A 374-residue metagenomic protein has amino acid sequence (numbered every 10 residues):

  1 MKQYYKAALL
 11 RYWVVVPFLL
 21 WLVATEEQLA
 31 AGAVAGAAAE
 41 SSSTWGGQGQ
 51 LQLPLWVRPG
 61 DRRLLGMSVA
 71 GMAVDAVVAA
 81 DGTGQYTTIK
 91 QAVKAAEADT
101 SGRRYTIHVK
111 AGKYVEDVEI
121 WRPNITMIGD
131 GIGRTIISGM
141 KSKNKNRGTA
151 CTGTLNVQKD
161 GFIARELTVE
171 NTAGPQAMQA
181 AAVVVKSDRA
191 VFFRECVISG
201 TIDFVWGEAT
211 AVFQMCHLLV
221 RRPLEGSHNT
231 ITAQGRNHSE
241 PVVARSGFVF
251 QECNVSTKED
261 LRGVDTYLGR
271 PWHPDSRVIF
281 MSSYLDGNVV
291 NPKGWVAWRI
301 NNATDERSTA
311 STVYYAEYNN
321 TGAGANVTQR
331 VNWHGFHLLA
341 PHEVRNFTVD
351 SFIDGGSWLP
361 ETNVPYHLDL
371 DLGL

Functional and structural regions predicted by a protein language model:
K2-L374: Sequence-level preference for short, compositionally simple segments enriched in small aliphatic or small polar residues
